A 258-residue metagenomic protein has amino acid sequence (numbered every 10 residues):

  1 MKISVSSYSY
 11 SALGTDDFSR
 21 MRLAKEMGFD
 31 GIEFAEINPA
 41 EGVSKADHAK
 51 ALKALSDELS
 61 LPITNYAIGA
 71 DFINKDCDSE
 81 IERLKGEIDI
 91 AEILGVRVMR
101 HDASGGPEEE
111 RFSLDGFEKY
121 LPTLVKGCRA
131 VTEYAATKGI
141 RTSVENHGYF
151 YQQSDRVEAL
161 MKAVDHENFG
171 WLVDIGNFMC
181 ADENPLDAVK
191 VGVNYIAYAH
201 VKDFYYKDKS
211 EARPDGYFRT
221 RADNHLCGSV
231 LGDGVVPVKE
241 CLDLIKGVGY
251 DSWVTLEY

Functional and structural regions predicted by a protein language model:
I3-D16, G69-I81, S113-L121, S229-D233: Active-site mouth loops of central-metabolism enzymes
V5, A24, I32, S56 (+6 more regions): Conserved, mostly hydrophobic/aromatic
S9-S11, E36-N38, G69-F72, A103-P107 (+3 more regions): Active-site-proximal loop/turn and secondary-structure-junction residues that shape catalytic pockets, frequently
A12-A24, C77-D89, A181-K190, V238-C241: Short, acidic/polar
D17-I37, I93-G95: Catalytic domains of carbohydrate-active enzymes, especially glycoside hydrolases
R22, A54-P62, N74-W171, C180: Active-site acidic/histidine proton-transfer and metal-coordination neighborhood in alpha/beta enzyme cores
E26-M27, I93-L94, K138, N194 (+1 more regions): Structural motif
G31-I32, Y66, R129-V235: Acidic/histidine-rich catalytic cores of soluble enzymes
